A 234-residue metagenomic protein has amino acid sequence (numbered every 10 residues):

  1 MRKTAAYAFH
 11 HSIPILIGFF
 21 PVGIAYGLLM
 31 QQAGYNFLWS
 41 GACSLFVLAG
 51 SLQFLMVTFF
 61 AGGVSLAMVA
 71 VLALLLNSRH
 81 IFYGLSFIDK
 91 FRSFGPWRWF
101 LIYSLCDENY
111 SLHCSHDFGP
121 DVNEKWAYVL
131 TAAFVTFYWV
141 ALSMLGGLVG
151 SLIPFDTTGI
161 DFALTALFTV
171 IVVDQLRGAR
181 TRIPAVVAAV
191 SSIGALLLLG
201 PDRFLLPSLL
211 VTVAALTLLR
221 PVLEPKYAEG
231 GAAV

Functional and structural regions predicted by a protein language model:
M1-A8, V122-N123, R220-V234: Intrinsically disordered, low-complexity non-transmembrane regions of multi-pass membrane transporters
M1-Y7, L29-F37, A61-L66, R92-F94 (+3 more regions): Short juxtamembrane and helix-loop transition motifs at transmembrane-helix boundaries in membrane proteins
A5-V22, Y35-G41, F46-A49, P154-V170 (+4 more regions): Helical membrane-embedded segments and adjacent short helical loop/helix-boundary regions of multi-pass membrane
Y7-I102, H116, Y138: Pore-lining transmembrane helices
I24-L28, L45, L55, L112 (+6 more regions): Alpha-helical transmembrane segments of multipass membrane proteins
L48-S51, L75-F82, L167-V173, S192-G194 (+1 more regions): Alpha-helical transmembrane segments and their membrane-interface exit regions
A70-D161: Helix-loop-helix junctions within the multi-pass membrane cores of secondary transporters/permeases
K125-P207: Membrane-embedded alpha-helical modules
